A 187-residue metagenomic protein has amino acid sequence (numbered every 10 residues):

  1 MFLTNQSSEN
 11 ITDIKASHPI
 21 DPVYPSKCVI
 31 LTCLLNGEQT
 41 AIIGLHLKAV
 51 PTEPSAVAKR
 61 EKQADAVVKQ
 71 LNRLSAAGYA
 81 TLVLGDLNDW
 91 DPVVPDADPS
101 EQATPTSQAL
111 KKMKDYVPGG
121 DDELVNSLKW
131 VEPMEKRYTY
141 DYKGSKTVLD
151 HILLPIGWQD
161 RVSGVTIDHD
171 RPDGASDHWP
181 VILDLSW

Functional and structural regions predicted by a protein language model:
M1, K62-R73, K111, H151: Solvent-exposed, polar/charged alpha-helical surfaces in well-ordered, non-transmembrane soluble domains, broadly
M1-L47: Structured beta-strand-rich core segments of catalytic domains in phosphoester-bond hydrolases
K15-S17, D21-V23, R73-L82, D89-W187: Metal-dependent phosphoester-hydrolase catalytic domains
P22-P25, P54-K62, K143-G144: Soluble non-cytosolic domains of exported or imported proteins
P25, K48-T52, M134-K136: Flexible glycine/proline-enriched surface loops and loop-helix/loop-strand junctions
L35-A64, K69: Metal-dependent phosphoester/phosphodiester hydrolase catalytic core
L47, D86-N88: Active-site metal-binding loops of divalent metal-dependent hydrolases
